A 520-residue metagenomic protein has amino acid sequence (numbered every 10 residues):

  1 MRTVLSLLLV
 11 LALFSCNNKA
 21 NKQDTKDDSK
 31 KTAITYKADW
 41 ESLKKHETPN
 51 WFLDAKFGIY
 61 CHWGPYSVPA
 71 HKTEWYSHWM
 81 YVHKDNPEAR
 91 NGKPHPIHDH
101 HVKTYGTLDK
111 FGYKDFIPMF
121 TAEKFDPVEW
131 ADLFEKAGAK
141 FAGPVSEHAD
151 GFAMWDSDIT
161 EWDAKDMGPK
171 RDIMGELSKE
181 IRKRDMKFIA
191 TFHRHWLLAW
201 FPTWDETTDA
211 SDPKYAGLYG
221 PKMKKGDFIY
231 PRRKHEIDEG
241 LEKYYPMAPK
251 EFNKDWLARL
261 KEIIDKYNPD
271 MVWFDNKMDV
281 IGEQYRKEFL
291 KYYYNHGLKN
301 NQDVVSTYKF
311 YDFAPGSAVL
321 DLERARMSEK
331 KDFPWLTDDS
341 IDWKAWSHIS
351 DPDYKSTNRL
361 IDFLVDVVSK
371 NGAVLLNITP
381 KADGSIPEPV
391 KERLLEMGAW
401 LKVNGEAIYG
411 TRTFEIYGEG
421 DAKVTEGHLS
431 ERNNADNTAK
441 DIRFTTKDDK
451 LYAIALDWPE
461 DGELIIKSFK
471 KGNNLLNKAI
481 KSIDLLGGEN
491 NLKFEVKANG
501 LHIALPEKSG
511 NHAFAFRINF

Functional and structural regions predicted by a protein language model:
M1-L7: Sec-dependent signal peptide recognition, specifically the positively charged N-region followed immediately by
F14-S15: C-terminal motif of bacterial Sec signal peptides marking the signal peptidase cleavage site
A20-N21: Eukaryotic N-terminal intrinsically disordered, low-complexity segments enriched in Ser/Pro and acidic residues
D24-F520: Mature catalytic domains of secreted/periplasmic carbohydrate-active enzymes
